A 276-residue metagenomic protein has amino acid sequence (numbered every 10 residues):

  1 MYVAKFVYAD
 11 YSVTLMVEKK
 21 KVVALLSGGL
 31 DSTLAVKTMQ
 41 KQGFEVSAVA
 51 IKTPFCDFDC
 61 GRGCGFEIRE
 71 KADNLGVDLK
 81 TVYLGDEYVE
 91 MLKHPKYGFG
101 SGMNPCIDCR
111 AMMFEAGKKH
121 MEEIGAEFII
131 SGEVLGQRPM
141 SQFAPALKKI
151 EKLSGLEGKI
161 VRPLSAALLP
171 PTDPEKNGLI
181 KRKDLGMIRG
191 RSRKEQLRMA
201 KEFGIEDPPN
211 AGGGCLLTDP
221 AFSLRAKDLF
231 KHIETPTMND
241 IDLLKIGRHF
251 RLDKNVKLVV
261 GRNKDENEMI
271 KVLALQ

Functional and structural regions predicted by a protein language model:
K5-E202: ATP-dependent adenylation/nucleotidyltransferase module used to activate substrates
L153-Q276: AMP-forming adenylation/ATP pyrophosphatase catalytic core
